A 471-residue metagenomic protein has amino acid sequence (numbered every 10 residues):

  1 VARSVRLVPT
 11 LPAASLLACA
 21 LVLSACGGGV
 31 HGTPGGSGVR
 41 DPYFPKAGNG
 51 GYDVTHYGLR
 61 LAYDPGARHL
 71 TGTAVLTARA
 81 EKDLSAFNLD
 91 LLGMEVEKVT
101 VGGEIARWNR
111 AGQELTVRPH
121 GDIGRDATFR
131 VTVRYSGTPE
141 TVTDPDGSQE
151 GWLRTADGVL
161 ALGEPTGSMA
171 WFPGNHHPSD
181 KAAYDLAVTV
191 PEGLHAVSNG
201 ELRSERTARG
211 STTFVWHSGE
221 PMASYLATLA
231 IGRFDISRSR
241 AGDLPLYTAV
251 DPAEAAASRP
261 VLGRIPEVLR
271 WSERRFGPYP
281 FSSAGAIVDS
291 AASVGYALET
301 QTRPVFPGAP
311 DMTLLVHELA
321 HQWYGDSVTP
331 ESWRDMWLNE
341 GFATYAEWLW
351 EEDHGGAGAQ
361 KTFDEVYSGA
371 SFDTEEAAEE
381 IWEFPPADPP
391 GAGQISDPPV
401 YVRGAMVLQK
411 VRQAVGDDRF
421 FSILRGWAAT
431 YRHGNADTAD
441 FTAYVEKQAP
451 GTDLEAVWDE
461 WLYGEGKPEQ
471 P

Functional and structural regions predicted by a protein language model:
A2, L17, V22, C26-T71 (+1 more regions): N-terminal, polar/Ser/Thr-rich
T73-E95, F172-H176, A183-P191, A439: Surface-exposed beta-strand/loop patches in extracellular or lumenal glycoproteins
A74-A78, A127-T141, Y184-E192, F214-E220: Short, hydrophobic/aromatic-enriched beta-strand segments in well-ordered soluble domains
L91-L153: A surface-exposed beta-strand-loop module
R125, Y135-Y184: Glycine/proline-rich low-complexity spacer/linker segments in large multi-domain proteins
H177-V316, Y345: Hydrophobic helix-coil surface modules that form long, contiguous segments used for peptide/substrate interaction
S179, Q301-S368: Zinc-dependent metallopeptidase catalytic helix centered on the HExxH motif and its immediate flanking segment
G358, D397-P471: Amphipathic alpha-helical substructures
